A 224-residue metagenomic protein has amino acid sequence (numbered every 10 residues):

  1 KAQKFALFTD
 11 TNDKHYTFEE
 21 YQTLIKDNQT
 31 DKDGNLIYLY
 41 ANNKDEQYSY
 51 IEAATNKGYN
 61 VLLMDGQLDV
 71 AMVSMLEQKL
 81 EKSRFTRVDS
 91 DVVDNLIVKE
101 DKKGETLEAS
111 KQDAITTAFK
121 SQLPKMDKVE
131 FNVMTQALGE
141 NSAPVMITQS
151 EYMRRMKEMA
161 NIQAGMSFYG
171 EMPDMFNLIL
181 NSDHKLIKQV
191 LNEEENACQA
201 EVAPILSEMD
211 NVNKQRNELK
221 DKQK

Functional and structural regions predicted by a protein language model:
K1-K224: Conserved GHKL (Bergerat-fold) ATPase module
